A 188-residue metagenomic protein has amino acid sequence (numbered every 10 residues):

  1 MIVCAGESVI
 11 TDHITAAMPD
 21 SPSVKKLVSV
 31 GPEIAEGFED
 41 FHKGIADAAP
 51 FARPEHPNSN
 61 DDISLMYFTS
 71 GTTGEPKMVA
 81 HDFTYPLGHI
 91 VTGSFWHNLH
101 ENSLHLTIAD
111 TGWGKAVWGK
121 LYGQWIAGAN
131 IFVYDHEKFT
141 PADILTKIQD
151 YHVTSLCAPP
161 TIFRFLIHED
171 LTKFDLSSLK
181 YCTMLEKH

Functional and structural regions predicted by a protein language model:
M1-K43: Structural core segment of the AMP-binding/adenylate-forming
C4-A17, E33, Y134-H136, V153-H188: Adenylate-forming
S21-L27, A129, S177-K180: A short helix->loop->beta-strand "cap" motif at the edges of active sites that frequently abuts
S29-E36, A46-F68, E75, N98-L104 (+1 more regions): Conserved pre-ATP/AMP-binding loop-to-beta segment of ANL
S64-G88: Conserved AMP-binding A3 loop
T72, G128, E186: Conserved G/P- and acidic residue-centered "switch" motifs that form tight phosphate/ATP-binding loops in soluble
L87-L104, T111-T154, H168-E169: Conserved AMP-binding/adenylation subdomain of ANL enzymes
